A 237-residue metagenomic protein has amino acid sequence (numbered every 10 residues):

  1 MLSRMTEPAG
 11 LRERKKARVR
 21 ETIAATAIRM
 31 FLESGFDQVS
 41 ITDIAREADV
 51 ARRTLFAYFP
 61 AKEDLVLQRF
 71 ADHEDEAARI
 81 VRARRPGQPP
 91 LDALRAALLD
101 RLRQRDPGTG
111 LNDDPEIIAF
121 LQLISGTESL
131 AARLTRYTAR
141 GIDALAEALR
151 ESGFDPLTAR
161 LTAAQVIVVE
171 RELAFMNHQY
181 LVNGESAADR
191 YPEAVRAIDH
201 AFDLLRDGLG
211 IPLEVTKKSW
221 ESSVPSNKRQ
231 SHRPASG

Functional and structural regions predicted by a protein language model:
M1-R4, Q179-G237: C-terminal peripheral helix-coil segments that are non-catalytic and often amphipathic
M1-V50: Basic, helix-initiating cap at the start of DNA-binding domains
G10, E33-F36, D49, F56-Q68 (+1 more regions): HTH DNA-binding helix-turn interface
V19, H73, L98, Y137-G141: Hydrophobic/aromatic residues within well-ordered alpha-helical segments
D75-F120: Hydrophobic alpha-helical connector segments
P115-D143, E151: Short secondary-structure transition hinges
T135, D143, R160-E185, D207-P212: Amphipathic C-terminal alpha-helical segment
A139-A163: Hydrophobic alpha-helical bundle segments that form small-molecule/ligand-binding pockets
